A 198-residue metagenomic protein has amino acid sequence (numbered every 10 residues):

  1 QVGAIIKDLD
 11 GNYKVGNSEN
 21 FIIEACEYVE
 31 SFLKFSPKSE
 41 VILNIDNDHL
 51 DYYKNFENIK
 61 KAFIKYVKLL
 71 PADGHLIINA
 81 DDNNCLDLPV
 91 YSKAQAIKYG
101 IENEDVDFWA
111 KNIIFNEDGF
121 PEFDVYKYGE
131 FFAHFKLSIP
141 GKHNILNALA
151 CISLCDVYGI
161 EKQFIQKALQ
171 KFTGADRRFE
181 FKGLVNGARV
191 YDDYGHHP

Functional and structural regions predicted by a protein language model:
Q1-D8: Short beta-strand-centered segment that lines the nucleotide-binding/catalytic pocket of NTP-utilizing
I5, C26, I45-D46, D81 (+1 more regions): Anionic group-transfer/hydrolysis microenvironments
N12-S18: Conserved motor-coupling elements within RecA-like helicase/translocase cores
E19-Y28, V190-H196: Switch II (G3) loop of P-loop NTPases
C26, Q170-A175, H197-P198: A general structural motif
E30, I145, P198: Loop/helix-junction capping segments adjacent to catalytic residues or to phosphate/diphosphate-binding pockets
E30-S36: Short, flexible loop motifs at catalytic/binding sites
P37-V190: Acidic, Mg2+-coordinating active-site environments of NTP-dependent enzymes
